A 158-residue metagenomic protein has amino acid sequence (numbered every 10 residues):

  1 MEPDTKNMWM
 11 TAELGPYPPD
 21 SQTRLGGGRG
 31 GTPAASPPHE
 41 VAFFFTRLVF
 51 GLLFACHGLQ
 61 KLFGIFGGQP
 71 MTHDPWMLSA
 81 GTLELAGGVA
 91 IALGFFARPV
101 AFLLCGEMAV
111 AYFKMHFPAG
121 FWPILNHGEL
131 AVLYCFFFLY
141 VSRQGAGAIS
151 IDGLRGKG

Functional and structural regions predicted by a protein language model:
M1-F63, M77-T82, A86, L93-G158: Extended, low-polarity transmembrane helix blocks
L62-H73: Inter-helical junctions in multi-pass inner-membrane proteins, predominant in energy-converting antiporter-like
